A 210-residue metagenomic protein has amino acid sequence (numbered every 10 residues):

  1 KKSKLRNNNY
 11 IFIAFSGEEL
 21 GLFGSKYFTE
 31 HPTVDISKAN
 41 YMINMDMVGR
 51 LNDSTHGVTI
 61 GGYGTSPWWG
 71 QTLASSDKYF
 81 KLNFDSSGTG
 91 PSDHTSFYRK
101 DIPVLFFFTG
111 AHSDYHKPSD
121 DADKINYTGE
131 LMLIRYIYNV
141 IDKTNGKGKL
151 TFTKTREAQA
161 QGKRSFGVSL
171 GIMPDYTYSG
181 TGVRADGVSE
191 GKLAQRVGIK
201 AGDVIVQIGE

Functional and structural regions predicted by a protein language model:
K2, E30-V34, A74-K81, Y138-K149 (+1 more regions): Sec-exported extracytoplasmic/periplasmic mature domains
K2, N8-I11, S113-A158: His/Asp/Glu-rich mid-to-C-terminal helical/loop segments that flank catalytic regions of hydrolases
L5, F15-T109, N126-E130: Metal-dependent peptidase/peptidase-like ectodomains
N7, I102, G167-S169, G180-T181 (+1 more regions): Extracytoplasmic
N9-I11, P103, V204: A fold-wide structural signal in alpha/beta-hydrolase
G148-Q195: PDZ/PDZ-like peptide-tail recognition elements
R196-E210: Conserved PDZ fold ligand-binding element
